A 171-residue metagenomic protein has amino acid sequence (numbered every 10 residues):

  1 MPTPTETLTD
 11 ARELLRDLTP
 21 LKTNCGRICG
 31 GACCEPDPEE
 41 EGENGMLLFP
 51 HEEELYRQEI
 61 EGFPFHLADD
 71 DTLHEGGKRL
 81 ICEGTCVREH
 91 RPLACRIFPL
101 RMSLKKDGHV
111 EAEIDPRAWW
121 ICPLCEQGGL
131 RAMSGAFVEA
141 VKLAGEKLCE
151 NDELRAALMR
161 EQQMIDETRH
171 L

Functional and structural regions predicted by a protein language model:
M1-L171: Short loop/turn segments that flank or connect secondary-structure elements
